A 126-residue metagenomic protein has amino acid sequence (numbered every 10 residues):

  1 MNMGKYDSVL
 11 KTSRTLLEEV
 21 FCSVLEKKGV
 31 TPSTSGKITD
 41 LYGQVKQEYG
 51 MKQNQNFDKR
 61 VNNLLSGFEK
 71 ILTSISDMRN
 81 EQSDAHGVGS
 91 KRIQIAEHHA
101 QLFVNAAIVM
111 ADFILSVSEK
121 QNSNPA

Functional and structural regions predicted by a protein language model:
M1-K59, N63-S66, K70-T73, V117-A126: Amphipathic alpha-helical interface elements
F68-S123: Charge-enriched, short contiguous segments at helix-coil
